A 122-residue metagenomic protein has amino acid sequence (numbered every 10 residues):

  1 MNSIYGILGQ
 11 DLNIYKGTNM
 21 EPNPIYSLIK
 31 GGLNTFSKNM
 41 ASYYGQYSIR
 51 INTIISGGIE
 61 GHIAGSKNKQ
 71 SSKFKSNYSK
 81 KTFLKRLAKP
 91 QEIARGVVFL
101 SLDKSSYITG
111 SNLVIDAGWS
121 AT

Functional and structural regions predicted by a protein language model:
M1-G32, S37-Q46, G58-E60: Catalytic loop of short-chain dehydrogenase/reductase
N2, R50-E60, S101, V114-D116: Conserved SDR Rossmann-fold cofactor-binding beta-strand/turn motif
D11, N39, K85, L102-S106: Generic structural signal for alpha-helix termini and adjacent loop/cap motifs
L12-K16, Q46, T53-T82, T122: A glycine/serine/threonine-rich, flexible loop-to-helix segment that serves as the NAD(P) cofactor-binding "lid"
N13, V98, T109-T122: Short C-terminal tail/terminal secondary-structure segment of NAD(P)H-dependent dehydrogenase/reductase domains
G45-R50, I108-G110: Short, small/polar-rich loop/turn modules that mediate ligand/substrate recognition or access, typified
T82-I93, K104: A conserved structural motif in NAD(P)-dependent oxidoreductases
